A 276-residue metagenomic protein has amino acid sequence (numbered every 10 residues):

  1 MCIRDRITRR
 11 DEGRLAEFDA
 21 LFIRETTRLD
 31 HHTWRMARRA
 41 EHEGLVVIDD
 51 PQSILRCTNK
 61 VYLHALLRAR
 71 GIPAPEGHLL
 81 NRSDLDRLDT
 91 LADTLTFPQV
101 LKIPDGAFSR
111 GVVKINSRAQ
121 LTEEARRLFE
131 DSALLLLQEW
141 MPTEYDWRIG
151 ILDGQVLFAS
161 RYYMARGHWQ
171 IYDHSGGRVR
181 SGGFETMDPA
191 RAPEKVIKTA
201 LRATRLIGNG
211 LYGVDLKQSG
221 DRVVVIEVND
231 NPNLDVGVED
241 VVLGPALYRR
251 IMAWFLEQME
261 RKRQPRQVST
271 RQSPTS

Functional and structural regions predicted by a protein language model:
R4-E76: Conserved N-proximal alpha/beta basic substrate-recognition cap immediately N-terminal to, or forming the N-lobe
F18-I23, I149-L152, L216, R222-V236: A short beta-strand motif that forms the metal-chelation/ATP-contact edge of phosphoryl-transfer active sites
T27, S109, N229-L243: Glycine-rich phosphate/pyrophosphate-binding beta-alpha loops
L67-R68, A92-G111, S132-W147: ATP-grasp fold ATP-binding core
P75-P98: Rossmann-like NAD(P)H-binding beta-loop-alpha module
Q99, L157-F158, Y212, V224-E227: Protein kinase-like catalytic core scaffold
V113-T204: Phosphate-binding site of ATP-dependent enzymes
I171-R222, A246-P265: A long amphipathic alpha-helix within ATP-dependent nucleotide-binding catalytic cores
